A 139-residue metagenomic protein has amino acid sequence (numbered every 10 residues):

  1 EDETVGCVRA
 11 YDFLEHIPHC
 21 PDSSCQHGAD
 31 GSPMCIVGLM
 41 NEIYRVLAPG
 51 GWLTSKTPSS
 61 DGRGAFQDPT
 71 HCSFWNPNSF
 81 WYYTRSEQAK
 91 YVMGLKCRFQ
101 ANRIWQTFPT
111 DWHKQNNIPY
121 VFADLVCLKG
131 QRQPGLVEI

Functional and structural regions predicted by a protein language model:
E1-R9: A short acidic, Gly/Pro-enriched loop at the edge of an enzyme's catalytic core that lines a small-molecule cofactor
V8-H16: Short catalytic micro-motifs in class I SAM-dependent methyltransferases
H16-P21, S32: A short His-aromatic
H27-P49: A short glycine-rich, Lys/Arg-flanked "PGG" loop and its adjoining helix->strand segment in the class I
G50-T57: Conserved beta-strand signature within the Rossmann-like core of class I S-adenosyl-L-methionine
P58-R63: Short "lid" loop at the C-terminus of a central beta-strand within the Rossmann-like core of SAM-dependent
F66-Q100: Conserved Class I S-adenosyl-L-methionine
T107-I139: Core SAM-dependent methyltransferase catalytic element
